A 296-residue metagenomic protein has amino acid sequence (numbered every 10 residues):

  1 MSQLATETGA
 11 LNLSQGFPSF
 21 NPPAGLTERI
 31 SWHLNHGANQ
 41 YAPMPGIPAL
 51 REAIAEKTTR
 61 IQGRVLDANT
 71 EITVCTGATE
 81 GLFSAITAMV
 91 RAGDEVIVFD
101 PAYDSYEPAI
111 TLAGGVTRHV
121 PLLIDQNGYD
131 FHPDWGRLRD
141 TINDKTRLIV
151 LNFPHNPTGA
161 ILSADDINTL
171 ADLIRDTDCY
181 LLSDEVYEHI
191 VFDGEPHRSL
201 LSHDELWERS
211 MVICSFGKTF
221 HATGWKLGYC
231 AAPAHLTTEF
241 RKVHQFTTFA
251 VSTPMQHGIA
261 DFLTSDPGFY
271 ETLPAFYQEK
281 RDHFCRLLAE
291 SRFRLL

Functional and structural regions predicted by a protein language model:
M1-G77, S84, D134, F262-S265 (+1 more regions): N-terminal small-domain helix-loop-helix segment of the aminotransferase-like
T8, A113, D176-T177, S291: Helix C-cap/helix->beta junction micro-motif
L66-I72, A92-E95, K145, W207-S210: Short acidic capping loops at alpha-helix termini that bridge into adjacent secondary structure
A88-I110: Conserved PLP-anchoring active-site segment centered on the Schiff-base-forming lysine
D94, G115, D176-Y180, W207-E208: A short helix->loop->beta-strand "cap" motif at the edges of active sites that frequently abuts
L112-R118: A short helix-loop-beta submotif of the ANL/AMP-binding
L122-D193: Active-site phosphate-binding strand-loop segment of PLP-dependent enzymes
S202, W207-Q278, D282-S291: Conserved core segment of the aminotransferase class I/II
